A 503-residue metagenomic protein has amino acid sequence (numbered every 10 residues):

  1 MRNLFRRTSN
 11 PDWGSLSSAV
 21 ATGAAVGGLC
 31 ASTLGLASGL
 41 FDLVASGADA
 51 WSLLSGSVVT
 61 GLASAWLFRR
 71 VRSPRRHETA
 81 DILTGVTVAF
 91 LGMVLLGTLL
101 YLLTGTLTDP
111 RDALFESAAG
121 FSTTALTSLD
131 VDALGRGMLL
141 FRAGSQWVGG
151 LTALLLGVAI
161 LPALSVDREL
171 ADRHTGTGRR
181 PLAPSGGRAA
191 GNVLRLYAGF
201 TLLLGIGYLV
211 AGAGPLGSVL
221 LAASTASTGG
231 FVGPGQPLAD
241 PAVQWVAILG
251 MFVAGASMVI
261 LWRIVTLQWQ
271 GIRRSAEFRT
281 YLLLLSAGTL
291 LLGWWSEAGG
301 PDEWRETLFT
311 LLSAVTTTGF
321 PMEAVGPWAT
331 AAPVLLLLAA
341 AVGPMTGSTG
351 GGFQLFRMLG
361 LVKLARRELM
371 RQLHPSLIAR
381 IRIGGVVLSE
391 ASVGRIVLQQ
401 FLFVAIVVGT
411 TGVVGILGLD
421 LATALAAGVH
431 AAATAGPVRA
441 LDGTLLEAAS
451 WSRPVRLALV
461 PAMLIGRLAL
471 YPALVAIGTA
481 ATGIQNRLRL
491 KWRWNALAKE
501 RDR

Functional and structural regions predicted by a protein language model:
M1-R503: Membrane-proximal intracellular helices of multi-pass ion channels
